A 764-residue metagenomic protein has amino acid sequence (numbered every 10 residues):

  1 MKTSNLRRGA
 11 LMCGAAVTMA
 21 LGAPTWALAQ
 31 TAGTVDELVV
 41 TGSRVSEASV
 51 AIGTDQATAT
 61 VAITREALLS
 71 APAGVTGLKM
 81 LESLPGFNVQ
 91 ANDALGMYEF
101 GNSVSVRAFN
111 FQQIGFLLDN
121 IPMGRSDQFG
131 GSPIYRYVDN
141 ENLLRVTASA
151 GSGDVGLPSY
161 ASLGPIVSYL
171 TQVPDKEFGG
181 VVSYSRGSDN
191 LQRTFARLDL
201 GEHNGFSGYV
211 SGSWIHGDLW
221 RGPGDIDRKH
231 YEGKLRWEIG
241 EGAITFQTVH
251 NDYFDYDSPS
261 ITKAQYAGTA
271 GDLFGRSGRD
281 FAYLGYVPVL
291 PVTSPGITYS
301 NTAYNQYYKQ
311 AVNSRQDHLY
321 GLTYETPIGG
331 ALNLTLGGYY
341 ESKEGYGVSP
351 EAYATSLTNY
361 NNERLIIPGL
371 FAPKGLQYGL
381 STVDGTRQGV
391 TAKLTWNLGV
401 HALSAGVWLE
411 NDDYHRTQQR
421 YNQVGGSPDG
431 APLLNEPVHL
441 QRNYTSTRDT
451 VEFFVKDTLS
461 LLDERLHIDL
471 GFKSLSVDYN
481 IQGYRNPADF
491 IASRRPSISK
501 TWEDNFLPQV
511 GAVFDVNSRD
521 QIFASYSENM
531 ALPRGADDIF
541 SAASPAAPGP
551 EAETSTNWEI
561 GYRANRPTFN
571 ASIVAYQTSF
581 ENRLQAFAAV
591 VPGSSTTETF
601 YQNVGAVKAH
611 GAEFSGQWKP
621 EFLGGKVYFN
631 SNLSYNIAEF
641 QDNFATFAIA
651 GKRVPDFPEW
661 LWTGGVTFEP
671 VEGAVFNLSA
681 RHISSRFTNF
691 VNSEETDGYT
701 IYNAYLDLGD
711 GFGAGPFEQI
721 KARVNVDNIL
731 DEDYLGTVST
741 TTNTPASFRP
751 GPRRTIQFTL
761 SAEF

Functional and structural regions predicted by a protein language model:
S4, M530, Y576, E581-N582 (+4 more regions): C-terminal beta-signal and adjacent terminal beta-strands/loops of Gram-negative outer-membrane beta-barrel proteins
D36, Y137-V181: A beta-strand signature from Gram-negative outer-membrane beta-barrel systems, especially the internal plug domain
E37-P72, S103, S126, A148: N-terminal periplasmic "start-of-domain" segments of outer-membrane beta-barrel proteins
L78-P122: Extracytoplasmic beta-strand/coil segments of soluble accessory domains associated with Gram-negative outer-membrane
V104, P122-A150, L170, A264-Y266 (+1 more regions): Short acidic/polar hinge/loop motifs at secondary-structure boundaries that mediate gating or recognition
A150, P165-L200, V210-G222, S679: Short strand-turn segments of transmembrane beta-barrel domains in outer membranes, especially the first one or two
R236, A243-G321, V348-G379, A431-L434: Acidic/polar loop-and-plug regions of large Gram-negative outer-membrane beta-barrel proteins
V400, L461-R465, T568-N570, A575-F580 (+3 more regions): Gram-negative outer-membrane beta-barrel transporters
